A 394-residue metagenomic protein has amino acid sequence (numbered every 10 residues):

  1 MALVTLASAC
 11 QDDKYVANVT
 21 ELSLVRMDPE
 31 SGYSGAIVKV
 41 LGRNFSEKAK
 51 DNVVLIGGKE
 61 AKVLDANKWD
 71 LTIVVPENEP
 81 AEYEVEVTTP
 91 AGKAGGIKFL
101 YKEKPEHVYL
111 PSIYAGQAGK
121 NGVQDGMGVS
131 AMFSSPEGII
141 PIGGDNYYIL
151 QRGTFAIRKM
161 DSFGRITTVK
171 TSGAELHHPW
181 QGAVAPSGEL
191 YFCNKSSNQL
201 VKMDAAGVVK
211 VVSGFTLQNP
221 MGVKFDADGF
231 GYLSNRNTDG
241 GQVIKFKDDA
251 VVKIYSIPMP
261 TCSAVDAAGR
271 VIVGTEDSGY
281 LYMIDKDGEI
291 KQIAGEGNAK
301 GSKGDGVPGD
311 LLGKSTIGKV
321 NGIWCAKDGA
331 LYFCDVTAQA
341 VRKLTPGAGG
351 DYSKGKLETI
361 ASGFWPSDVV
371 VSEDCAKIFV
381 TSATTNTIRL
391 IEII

Functional and structural regions predicted by a protein language model:
C10-S112, I142, N146-Y148, R158 (+1 more regions): Ser/Thr/Pro-rich low-complexity tracts
V40, P105-S135, G164-W180, G207-M221 (+4 more regions): Gly/Pro-rich loop segments of beta-rich domains
P90, G144, R152-G153, K195-S196 (+5 more regions): Short loop/turn segments immediately following the C-termini of beta-strands
P141-G144, V184-S187, F225-D228, V265-A268 (+2 more regions): Residue-level detector of Asp-centered blade-edge/turn motifs that repeat once per structural unit in beta-propeller
N146-I149, E189-C193, F230-S234, R270-G274 (+2 more regions): Conserved beta-propeller blade signature
F155-K159, N198-K202, G241-K245, G279-M283 (+3 more regions): A short loop-to-beta-strand structural motif that recurs across blades of beta-propeller domains
L344-D351, I391-I394: Short loop/turn segments immediately following beta-strands, especially the blade-tip and inter-blade linker loops
P366-I394: Blade-level signature of beta-propeller repeat domains, shared across WD40, Kelch, NHL, RCC1 and BNR/Asp-box propellers
